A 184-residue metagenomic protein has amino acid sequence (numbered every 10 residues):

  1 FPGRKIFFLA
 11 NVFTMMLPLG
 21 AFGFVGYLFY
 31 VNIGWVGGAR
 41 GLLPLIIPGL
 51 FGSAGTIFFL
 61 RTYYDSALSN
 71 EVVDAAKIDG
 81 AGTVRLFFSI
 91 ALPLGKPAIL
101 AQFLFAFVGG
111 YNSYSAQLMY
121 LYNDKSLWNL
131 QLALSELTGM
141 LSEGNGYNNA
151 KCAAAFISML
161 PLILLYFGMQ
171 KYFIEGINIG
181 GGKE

Functional and structural regions predicted by a protein language model:
F1-E184: A structural signal for multi-pass alpha-helical bundles of membrane permease subunits that mediate small-molecule
